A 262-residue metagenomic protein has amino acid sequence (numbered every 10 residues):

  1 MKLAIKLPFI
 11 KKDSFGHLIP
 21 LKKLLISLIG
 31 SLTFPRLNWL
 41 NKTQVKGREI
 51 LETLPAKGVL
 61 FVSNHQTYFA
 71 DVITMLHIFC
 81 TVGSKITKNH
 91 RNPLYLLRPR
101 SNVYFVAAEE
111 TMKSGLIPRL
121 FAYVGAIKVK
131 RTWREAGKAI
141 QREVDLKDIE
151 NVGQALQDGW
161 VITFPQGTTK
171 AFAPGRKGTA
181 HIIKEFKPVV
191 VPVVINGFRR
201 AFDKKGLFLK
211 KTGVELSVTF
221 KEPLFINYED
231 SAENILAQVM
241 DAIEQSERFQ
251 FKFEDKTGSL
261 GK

Functional and structural regions predicted by a protein language model:
K2-K46, T74, G115-V124: A transmembrane-helix-recognition feature enriched in membrane-embedded lipid enzymes and envelope glyco-/phospholipid
K22, R36-K42, V106, G137-E143 (+1 more regions): Short, flexible loop segments at the rims of nucleotide/cofactor-binding pockets, characterized by
T33-Q66, L76: Helix-to-loop junction immediately C-terminal to a conserved catalytic motif
P55-A139: Catalytic core of membrane glycerolipid acyltransferases/transacylases, capturing the structured, soluble-facing
K57-S63, V103, Q157-P165, P188: Generic beta-sheet signal
I127-F172: Internal catalytic-core helix/loop-beta-alpha segment that presents or stabilizes conserved functional determinants
Q157-W160, G167-N234: A cross-family acyltransferase "interaction/gating" segment
F253-K262: Short, highly charged C-terminal tails/helix-capping segments
